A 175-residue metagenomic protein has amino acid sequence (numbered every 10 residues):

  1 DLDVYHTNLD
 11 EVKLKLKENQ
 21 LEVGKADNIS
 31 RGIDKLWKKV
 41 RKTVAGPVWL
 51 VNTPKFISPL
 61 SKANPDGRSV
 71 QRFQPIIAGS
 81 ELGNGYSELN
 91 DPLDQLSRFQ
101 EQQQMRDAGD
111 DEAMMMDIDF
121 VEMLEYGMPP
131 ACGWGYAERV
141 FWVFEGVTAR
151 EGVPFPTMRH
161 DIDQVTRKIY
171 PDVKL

Functional and structural regions predicted by a protein language model:
D1-V4: Conserved, well-structured core segments that form or line functional sites
H6-L175: A translation/RNA-centric and nucleic-acid-associated enzymatic feature enriched in Class II aminoacyl-tRNA synthetases
